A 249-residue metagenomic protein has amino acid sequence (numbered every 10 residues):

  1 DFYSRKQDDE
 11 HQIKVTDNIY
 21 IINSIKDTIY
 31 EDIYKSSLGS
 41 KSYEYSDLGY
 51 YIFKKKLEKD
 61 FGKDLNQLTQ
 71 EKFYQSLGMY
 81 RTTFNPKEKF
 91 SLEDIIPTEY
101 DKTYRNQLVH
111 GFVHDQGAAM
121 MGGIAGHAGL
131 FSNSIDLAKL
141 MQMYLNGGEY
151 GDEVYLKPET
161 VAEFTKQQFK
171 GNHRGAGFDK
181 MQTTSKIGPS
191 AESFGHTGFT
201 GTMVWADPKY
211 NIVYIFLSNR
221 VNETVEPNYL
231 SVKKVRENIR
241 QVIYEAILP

Functional and structural regions predicted by a protein language model:
D1-E192: Short, surface-exposed loop or secondary-structure junction motifs that flank catalytic or metal-binding residues
T197-P249: Structured C-terminal helix/loop/strand segments within mature extracytoplasmic catalytic/sensor domains
